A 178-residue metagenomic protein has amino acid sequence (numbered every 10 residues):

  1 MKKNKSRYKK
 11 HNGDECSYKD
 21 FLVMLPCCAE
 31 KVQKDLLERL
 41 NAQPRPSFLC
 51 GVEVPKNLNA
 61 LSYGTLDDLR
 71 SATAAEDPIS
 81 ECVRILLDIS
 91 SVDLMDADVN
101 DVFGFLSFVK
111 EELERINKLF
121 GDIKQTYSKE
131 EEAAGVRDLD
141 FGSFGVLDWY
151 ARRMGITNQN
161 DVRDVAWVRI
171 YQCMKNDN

Functional and structural regions predicted by a protein language model:
M1-N178: An amphipathic, hydrophobic-aromatic interaction surface with interspersed Lys/Arg that forms lipid/phosphate-bearing
